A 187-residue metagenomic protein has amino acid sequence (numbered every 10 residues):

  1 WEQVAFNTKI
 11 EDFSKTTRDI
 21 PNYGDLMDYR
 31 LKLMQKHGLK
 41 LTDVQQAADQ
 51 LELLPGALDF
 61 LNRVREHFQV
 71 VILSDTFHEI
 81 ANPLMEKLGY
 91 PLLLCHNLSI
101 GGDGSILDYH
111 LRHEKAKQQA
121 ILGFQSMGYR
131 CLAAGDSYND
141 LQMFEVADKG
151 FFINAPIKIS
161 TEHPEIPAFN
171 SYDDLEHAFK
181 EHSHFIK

Functional and structural regions predicted by a protein language model:
W1-N97: Alpha-helical substrate-recognition element adjacent to the catalytic core
N62, L122, L141-Q142: Alpha-helical segments flanking ligand/cofactor-binding loops in enzyme cores
V70-D75, Y129-N170: Acidic, Mg2+-coordinating phosphoryl-transfer loop and its flanking beta/alpha structural elements, shared across
H78-N82, D140-L141, E176: Short, well-ordered alpha-helical microsegments
E79-C131: Substrate-recognition "cap/lid" segment bordering the active-site pocket of phosphatases
L94, I166-L175: Short acidic-hydrophobic, aromatic-tinged amphipathic segments that line or gate anion-handling sites
G101-D108, S160-P167, H177-H182: Short, charged, surface-exposed secondary-structure boundary motifs
